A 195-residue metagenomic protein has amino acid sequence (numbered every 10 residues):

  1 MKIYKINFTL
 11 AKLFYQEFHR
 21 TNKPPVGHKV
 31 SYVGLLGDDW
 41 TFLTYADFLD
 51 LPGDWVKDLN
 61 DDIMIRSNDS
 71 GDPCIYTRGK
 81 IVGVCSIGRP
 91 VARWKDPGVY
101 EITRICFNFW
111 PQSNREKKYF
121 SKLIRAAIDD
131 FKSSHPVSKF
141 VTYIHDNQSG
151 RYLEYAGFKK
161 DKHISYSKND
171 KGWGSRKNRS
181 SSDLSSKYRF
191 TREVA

Functional and structural regions predicted by a protein language model:
M1-K29: Short amphipathic alpha-helix that is part of the acyltransferase structural core
K5, G53-P73, T77-L184: Acyl-donor binding region in acyl/amide transferases
F18-H19, I105, A156, E193: Generic structural signal for bulky hydrophobic/aromatic residues embedded in well-ordered secondary structure
K23-C74: A short helix-loop-beta-strand connector motif used in the catalytic cores of GNAT acetyltransferases and, in some
K29, S185-R189: Short hydrophobic/aromatic beta-strand or adjacent loop that forms the aromatic wall/cage of a ligand/substrate-binding
G37, T191-A195: Short beta-strand-to-coil "C-cap" segments at the C-terminal boundary of structured domains/repeats, marking
